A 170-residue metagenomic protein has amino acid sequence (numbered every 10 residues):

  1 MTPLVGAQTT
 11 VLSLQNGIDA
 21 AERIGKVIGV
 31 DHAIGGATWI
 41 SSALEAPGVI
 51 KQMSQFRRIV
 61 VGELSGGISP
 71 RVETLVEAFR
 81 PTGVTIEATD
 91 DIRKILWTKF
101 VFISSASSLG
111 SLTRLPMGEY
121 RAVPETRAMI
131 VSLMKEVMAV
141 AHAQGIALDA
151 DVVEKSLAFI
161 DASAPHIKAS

Functional and structural regions predicted by a protein language model:
M1-V49: Rossmann-like NAD(P)(H) cofactor-binding subdomain of soluble oxidoreductases
P3-L4, V27-H32, P47-A150, E154: Internal alpha-helical scaffold of NAD(P)-dependent oxidoreductase catalytic cores
A7-Q8, T82, S163: Structured helix-beta-strand junction loops
T9, S69, A169-S170: Serine-centered coil/turn micro-motif
S42, I95-L96, L157-A158: Short secondary-structure capping/turn micro-motifs that flank functional sites
V153-D161: Long, charge-rich low-complexity segments
D161-S170: Short, intrinsically disordered, charge-balanced linker/junction segments flanking boundaries in proteins
